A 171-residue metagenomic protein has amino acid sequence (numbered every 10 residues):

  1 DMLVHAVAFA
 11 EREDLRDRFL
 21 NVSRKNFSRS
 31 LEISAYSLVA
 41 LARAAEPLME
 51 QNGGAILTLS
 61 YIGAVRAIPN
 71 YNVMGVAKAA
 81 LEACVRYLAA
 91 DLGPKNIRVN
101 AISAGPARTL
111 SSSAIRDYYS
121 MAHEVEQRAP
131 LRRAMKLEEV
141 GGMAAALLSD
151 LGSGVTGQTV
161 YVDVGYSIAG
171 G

Functional and structural regions predicted by a protein language model:
V4, L57, Y161: N-terminal Rossmann-like NAD(P) cofactor-binding module of classical short-chain dehydrogenase/reductase
A8-E46, E50-P94, P106-R108, Q127 (+1 more regions): Catalytic loop of short-chain dehydrogenase/reductase
A55, R98-N100, S153: Structural signature of beta-strand start/N-cap positions in the alpha/beta core of ABC transporter nucleotide-binding
N70-V73, P94, A104-A129, E139 (+1 more regions): A glycine/serine/threonine-rich, flexible loop-to-helix segment that serves as the NAD(P) cofactor-binding "lid"
G93, R98, V155-G157: Short, small/polar-rich loop/turn modules that mediate ligand/substrate recognition or access, typified
R98-R108, L148, Y161-D163: Conserved SDR Rossmann-fold cofactor-binding beta-strand/turn motif
A129-V140, L151: A conserved structural motif in NAD(P)-dependent oxidoreductases
A145, T156-G171: Short C-terminal tail/terminal secondary-structure segment of NAD(P)H-dependent dehydrogenase/reductase domains
